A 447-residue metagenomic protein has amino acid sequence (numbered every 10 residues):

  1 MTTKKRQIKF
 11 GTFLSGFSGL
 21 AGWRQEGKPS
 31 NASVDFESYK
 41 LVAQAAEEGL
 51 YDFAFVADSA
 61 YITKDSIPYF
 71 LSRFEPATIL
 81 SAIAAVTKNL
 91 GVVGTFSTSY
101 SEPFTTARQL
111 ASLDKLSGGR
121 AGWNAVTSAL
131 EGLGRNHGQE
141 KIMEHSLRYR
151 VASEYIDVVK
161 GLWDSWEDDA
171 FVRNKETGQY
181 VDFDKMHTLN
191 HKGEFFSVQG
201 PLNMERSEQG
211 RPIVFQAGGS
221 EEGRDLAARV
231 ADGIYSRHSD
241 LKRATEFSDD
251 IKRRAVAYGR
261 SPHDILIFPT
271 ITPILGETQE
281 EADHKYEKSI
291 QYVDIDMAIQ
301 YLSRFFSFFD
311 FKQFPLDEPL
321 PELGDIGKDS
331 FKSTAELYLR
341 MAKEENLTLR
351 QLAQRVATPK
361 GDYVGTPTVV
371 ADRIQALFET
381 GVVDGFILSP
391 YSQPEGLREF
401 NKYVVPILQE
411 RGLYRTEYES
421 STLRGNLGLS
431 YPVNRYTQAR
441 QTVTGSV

Functional and structural regions predicted by a protein language model:
M1-T87, Q209-P212, A439-V447: N-terminal beta1-alpha1-beta2 module of alpha/beta enzyme domains
R6, E102-D225, R229-V230, V256-Y258 (+4 more regions): Internal, glycine-rich beta/alpha segment that forms the wall or movable "lid" of small-molecule/cofactor binding
I8-T12, A54-V56, L90-F96, G119-A125 (+4 more regions): Hydrophobic faces of well-ordered beta-strands that scaffold small-molecule active sites in alpha/beta enzyme cores
F10, A46, L50, I83 (+8 more regions): Conserved, mostly hydrophobic/aromatic
G22-E37, T95-F104, E140-I142, E208-E221 (+2 more regions): Active-site mouth loops of central-metabolism enzymes
H137, E144, Y155-G161, T245-R253 (+1 more regions): C-terminal helical cap(s) of enzyme catalytic domains, especially alpha/beta-barrels
I267-E281, L423-R435: Short, conserved secondary-structure transition motifs
K332-P406: Substrate-recognition/cap regions that form aromatic- and gly/pro-loop-enriched pockets for small-molecule ligands
